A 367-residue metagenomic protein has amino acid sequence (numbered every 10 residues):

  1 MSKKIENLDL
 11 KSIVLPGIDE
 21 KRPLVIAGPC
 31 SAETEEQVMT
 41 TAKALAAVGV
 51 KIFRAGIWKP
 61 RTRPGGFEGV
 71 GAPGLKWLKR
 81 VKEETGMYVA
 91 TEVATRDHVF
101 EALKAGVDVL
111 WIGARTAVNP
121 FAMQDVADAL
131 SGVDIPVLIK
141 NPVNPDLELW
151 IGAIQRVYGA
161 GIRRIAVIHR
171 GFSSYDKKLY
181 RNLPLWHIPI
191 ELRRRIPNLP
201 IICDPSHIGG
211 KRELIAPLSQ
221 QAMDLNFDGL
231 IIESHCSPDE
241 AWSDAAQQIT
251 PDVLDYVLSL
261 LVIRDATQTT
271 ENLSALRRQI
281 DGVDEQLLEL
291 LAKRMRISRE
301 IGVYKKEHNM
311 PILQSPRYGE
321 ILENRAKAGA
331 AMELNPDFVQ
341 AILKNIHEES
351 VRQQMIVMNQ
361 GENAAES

Functional and structural regions predicted by a protein language model:
M1-I26, R80, E366: N-terminal amphipathic alpha-helix/helix-capping segment at the start of soluble metabolic enzymes
I18, A122-Y256, L260, D265-E271: Catalytic alpha/beta core domains of metabolic enzymes, predominantly
P23-T40, P64-E68, M87-V93, G113-A114 (+4 more regions): Active-site mouth loops of central-metabolism enzymes
L24-P29, K51-A55, V89-T91, L110-I112 (+4 more regions): Hydrophobic faces of well-ordered beta-strands that scaffold small-molecule active sites in alpha/beta enzyme cores
A27, A42, A46, K51 (+1 more regions): Long, contiguous binding/interaction regions
R54-P73, C236-A245, I301-I312: Glycine-rich, proline-tolerant flexible connector loops at the mouths of alpha/beta enzymes
V70, G86-V99, D108-A122, I135-L147 (+1 more regions): Catalytic beta/alpha-barrel core
A266-S367: Domain-level signature for soluble enzymes in the chorismate/prephenate branch of the shikimate pathway
